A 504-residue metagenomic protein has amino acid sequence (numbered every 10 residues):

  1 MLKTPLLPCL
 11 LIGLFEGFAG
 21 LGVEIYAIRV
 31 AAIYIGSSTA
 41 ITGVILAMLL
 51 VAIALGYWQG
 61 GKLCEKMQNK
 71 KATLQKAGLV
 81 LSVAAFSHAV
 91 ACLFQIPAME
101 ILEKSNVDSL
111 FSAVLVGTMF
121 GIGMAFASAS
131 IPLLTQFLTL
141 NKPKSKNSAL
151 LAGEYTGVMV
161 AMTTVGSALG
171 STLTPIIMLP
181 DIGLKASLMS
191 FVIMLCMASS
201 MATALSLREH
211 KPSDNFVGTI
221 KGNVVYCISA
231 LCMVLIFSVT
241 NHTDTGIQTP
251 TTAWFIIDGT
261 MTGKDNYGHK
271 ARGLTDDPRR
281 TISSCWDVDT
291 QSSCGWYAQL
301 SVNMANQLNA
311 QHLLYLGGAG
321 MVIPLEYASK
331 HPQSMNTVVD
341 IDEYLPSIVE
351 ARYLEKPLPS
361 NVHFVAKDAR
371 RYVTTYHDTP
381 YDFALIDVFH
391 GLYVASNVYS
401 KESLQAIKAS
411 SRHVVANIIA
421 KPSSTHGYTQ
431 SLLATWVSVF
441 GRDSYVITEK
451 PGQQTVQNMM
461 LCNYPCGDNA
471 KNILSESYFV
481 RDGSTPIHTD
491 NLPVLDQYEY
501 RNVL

Functional and structural regions predicted by a protein language model:
M1-Q248, T260, K264-Y267, N306-Q307 (+11 more regions): Alpha-helical transmembrane segments of multi-pass membrane proteins
G218-Q307, D443-L504: Soluble small-group transferase modules, centered on the S-adenosyl donor enzyme superfamily
R279-S284, F389-L392, K421: A short, flexible beta-alpha/helix-coil linker loop
G320-L325: Glycine-rich SAM-binding Motif I of class I
V338: Short beta-strand "acidic-cap" motif of Rossmann-like dinucleotide-binding folds
L354-L358: A motif-centric feature for acidic-aromatic and gly/ser/thr-rich catalytic loops and repeats
A409: Substrate-engagement module of ASCE P-loop NTPases
R412: Glycine-centered, small-residue-biased loops immediately flanking beta-strands in adenine/cofactor-binding cores
